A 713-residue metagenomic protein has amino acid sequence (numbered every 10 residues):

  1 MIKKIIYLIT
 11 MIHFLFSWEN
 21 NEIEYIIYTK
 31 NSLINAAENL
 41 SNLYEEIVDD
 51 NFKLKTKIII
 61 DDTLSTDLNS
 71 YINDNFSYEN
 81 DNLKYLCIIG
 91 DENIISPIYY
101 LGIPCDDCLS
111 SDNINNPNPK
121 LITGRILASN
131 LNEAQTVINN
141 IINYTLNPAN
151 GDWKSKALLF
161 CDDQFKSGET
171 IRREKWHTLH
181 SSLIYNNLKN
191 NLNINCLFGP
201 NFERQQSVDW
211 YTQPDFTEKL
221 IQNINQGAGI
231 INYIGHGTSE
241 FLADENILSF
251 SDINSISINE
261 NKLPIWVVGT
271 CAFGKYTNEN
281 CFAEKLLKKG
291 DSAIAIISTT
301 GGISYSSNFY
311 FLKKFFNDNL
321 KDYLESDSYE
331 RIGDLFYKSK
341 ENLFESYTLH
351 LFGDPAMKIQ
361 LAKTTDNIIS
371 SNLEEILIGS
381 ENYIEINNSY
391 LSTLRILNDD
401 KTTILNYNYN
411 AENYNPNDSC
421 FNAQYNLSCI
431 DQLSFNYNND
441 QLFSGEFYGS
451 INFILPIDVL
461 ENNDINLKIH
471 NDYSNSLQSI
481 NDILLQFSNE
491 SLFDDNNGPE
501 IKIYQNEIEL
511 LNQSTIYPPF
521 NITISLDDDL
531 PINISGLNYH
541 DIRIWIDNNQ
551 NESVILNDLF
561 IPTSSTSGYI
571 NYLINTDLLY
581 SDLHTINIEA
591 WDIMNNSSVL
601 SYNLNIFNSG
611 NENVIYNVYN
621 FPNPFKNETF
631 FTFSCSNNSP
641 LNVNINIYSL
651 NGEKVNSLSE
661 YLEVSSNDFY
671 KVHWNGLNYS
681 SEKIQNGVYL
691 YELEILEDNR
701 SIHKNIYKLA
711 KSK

Functional and structural regions predicted by a protein language model:
W18-F443, N452-F453, V459-N489, H584: Cysteine-dependent hydrolase recognition
L351-Y383, S488-N521, D527, F607-P624: Short, compositionally biased P/S/T/A/G/V-rich stretches that sit at domain boundaries
Y383-N387, N521-D529, N533, F630-S636: Short edge beta-strand/loop segments characteristic of extracellular beta-sandwich folds
Y409-I454, D458-E461, N475-Q478, F487 (+4 more regions): Long, low-complexity serine/threonine/glycine- and acidic-rich segments characteristic of extracellular
I469, A590, L693-I695: Conserved structural position at the C-terminal beta-strand of extracellular beta-sandwich adhesion modules
S476-N497, V599-G610, N705-K713: Short beta-strand elements
N603, F607, Y616, F631 (+1 more regions): C-terminal tail/sorting-segment detector
N605-N651, S657-Y661, Y670-W674, I695-R700: Glycine-centered coil/turn sites that cap beta-strands in beta-rich domains
